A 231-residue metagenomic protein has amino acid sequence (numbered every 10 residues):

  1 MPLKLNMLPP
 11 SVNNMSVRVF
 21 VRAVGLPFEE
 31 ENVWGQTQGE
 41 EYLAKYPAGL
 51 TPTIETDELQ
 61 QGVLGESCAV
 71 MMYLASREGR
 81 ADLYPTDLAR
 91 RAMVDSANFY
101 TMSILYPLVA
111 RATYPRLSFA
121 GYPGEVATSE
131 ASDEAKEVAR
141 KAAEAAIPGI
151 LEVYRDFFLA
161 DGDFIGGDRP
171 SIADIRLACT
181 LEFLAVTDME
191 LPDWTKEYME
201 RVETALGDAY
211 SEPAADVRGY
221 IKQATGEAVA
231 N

Functional and structural regions predicted by a protein language model:
M1-E137: GST-like domain detector, emphasizing the conserved glutathione-binding G-site in the N-terminal thioredoxin-like
L8, I172, D216-R218: Short, solvent-exposed turn/loop segments enriched in Gly/Ser/Thr/Pro and often Arg
Y46, C68, D87-L88, V109 (+4 more regions): Solvent-exposed, flexible loop/coil residues
T101-T204: GST-like fold's C-terminal all-alpha helical module
Y210-S211: Boundary/linker segments of alpha-helical solenoid repeat arrays
D216-N231: Acidic/histidine-enriched, glycine/proline-rich intrinsically disordered or flexible terminal extensions
